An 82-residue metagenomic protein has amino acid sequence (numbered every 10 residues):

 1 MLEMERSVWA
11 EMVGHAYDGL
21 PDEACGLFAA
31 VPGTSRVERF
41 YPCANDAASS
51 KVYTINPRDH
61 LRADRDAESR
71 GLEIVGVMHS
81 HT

Functional and structural regions predicted by a protein language model:
M1-I74: Conserved beta-strand-loop surface patch within small alpha/beta domains used for substrate/adaptor or ligand engagement
E73-T82: Histidine-centered catalytic micro-motifs
